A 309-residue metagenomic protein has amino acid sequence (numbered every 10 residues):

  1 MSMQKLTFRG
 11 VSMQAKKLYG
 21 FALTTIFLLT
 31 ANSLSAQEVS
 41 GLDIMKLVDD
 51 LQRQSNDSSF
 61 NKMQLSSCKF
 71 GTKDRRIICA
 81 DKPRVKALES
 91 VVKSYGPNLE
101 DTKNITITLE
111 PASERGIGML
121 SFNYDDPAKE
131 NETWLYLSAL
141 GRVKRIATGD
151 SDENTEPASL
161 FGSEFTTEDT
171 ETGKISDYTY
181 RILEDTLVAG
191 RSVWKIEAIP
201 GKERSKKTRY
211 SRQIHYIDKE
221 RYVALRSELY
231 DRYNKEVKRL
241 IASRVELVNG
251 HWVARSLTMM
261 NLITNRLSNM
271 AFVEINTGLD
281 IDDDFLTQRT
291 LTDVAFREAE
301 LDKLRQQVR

Functional and structural regions predicted by a protein language model:
L6-A22: Bacterial N-terminal signal peptides that target proteins for export
F21-A31: Bacterial N-terminal signal peptides
N32-A36: Sec/Tat signal peptide C-region and signal peptidase I cleavage site
E38-L137: N-terminal mature ectodomain segment of secretory-pathway/periplasmic proteins
D50, L88-G96, T179-L187, S243-V245: Short amphipathic beta-strand and strand-loop transition segments with alternating hydrophobic
L109, N131-Y136, R142-E171, R191-T287: Gly/Pro-enriched, hydrophobic low-complexity segments that function as extracytoplasmic propeptides/linkers
D169-T179: Surface-exposed beta-loop interaction hotspot
D282-R309: Gram-negative outer-membrane assembly/targeting C-terminal domains
